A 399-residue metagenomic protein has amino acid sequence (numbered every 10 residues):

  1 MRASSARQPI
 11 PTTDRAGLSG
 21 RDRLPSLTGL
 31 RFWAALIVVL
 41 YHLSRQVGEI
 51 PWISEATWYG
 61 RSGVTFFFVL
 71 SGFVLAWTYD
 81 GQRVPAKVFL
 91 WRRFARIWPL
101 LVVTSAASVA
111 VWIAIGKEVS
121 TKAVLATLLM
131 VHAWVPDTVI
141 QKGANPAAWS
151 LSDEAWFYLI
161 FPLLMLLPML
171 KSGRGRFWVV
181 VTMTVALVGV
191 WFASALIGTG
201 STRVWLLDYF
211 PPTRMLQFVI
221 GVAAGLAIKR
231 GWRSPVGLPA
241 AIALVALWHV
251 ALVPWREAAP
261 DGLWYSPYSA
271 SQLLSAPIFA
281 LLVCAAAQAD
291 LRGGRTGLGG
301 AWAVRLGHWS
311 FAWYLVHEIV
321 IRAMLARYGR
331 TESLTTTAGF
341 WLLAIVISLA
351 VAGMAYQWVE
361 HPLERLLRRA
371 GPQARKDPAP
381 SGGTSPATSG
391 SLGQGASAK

Functional and structural regions predicted by a protein language model:
M1-A193, T199, R292, V304 (+2 more regions): Membrane-cytosol interface segments of multi-pass membrane proteins, especially ER/Golgi lipid-handling enzymes
D22-P25, P51-V64, I140-D153, A195-I220 (+1 more regions): Interfacial loop-to-helix transition and helix-capping segments at the boundaries of transmembrane helices
R61, F218, A243-H361, P380 (+1 more regions): Alpha-helical transmembrane segments of multi-pass integral membrane proteins
L75-T78, A223, A227, A285: Solvent-exposed, amphipathic alpha-helical segments
L159, V219-W232: Internal transmembrane alpha-helix with an interfacial aromatic "cap," most often the third helix
L163-L167, A223-A224, A323-M324: Hydrophobic transmembrane alpha-helices of multi-pass, membrane-embedded glycosylation machinery
W178-L187, G237-L247: Central hydrophobic cores of alpha-helical transmembrane segments in multi-pass integral membrane proteins
T184-V188, V222, R322: Residue-level recognition of pore/gate-forming positions within transmembrane alpha-helices of multi-pass
